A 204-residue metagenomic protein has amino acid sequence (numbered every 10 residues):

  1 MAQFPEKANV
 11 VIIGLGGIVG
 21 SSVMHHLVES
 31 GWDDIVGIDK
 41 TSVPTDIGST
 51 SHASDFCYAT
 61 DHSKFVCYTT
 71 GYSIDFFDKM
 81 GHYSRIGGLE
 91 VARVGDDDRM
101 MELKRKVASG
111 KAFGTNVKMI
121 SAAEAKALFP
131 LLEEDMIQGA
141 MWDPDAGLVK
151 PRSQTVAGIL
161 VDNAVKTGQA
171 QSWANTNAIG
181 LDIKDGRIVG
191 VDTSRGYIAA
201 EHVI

Functional and structural regions predicted by a protein language model:
A2-P5, E29, Y197: Short, flexible hinge/linker loops that cap or flank conserved catalytic cores
A2-V19, V36: Beta1/beta-strand and adjacent pyrophosphate-binding region of the FAD-binding site in flavoprotein oxidoreductases
M24, V28-E29, N163: Gly/Ala-rich phosphate-binding loop of Rossmann-like dinucleotide-binding domains, activating on the conserved
V28-S49: Glycine-rich FAD pyrophosphate-binding loop
T41-V43, A125, L160: Short beta-to-alpha linker loops that shape the active-site pocket of alpha/beta-hydrolase fold enzymes
A53-F129, Q138: Dinucleotide-binding Rossmann-like beta1-alpha1 core, especially the glycine-rich loop that anchors the ADP
F129-I137, D182-V189: A short, glycine/Asx- and small/polar-enriched loop/turn that sits immediately N-terminal to a beta-strand
W142-H202: Helical element adjacent to the flavin cofactor pocket in flavoenzyme catalytic cores
